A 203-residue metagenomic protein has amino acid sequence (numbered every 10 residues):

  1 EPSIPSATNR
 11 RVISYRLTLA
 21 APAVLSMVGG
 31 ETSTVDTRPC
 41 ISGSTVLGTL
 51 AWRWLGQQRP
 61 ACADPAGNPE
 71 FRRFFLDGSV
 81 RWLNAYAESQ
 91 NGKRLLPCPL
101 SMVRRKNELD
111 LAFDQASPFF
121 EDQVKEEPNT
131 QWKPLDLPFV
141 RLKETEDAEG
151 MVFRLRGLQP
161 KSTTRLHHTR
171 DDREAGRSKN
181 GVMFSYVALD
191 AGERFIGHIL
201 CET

Functional and structural regions predicted by a protein language model:
E1-T203: Conserved active-site/ligand-binding neighborhood in enzyme cores
